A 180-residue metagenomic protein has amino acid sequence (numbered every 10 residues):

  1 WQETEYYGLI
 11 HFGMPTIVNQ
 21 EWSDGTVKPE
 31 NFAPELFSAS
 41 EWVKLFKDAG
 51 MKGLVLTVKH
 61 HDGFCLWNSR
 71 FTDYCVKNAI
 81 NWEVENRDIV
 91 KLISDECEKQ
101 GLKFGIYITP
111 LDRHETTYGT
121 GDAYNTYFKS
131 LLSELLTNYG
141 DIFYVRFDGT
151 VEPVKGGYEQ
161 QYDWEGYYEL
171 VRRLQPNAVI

Functional and structural regions predicted by a protein language model:
W1-I180: Mature catalytic domains of secreted/periplasmic carbohydrate-active enzymes
